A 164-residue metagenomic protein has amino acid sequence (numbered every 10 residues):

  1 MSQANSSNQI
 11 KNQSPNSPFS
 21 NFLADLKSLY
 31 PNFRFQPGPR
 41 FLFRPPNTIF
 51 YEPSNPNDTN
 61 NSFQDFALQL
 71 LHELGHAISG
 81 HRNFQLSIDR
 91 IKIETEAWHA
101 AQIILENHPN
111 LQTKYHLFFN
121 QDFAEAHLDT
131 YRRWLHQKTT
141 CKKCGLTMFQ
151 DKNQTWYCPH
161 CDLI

Functional and structural regions predicted by a protein language model:
N5-I10, D58-Q64, N107-I164: Long, well-structured alpha-helical subdomains associated with metal-dependent extracellular/ecto-lumenal hydrolases
Q9-N16, L23-Q64, A77-H81: Active-site scaffold of zinc-dependent metalloenzymes
K11, R40-R44, Q85-K92, R133: Anionic, Ser/Thr-rich low-complexity intrinsically disordered regions
S62, F66, D89-K92: Short alpha-helix boundary/capping segments
D65-L74: Short alpha-helical catalytic segment bearing the HExxH-like zincin motif of zinc-dependent metalloproteases
E73-R90: Catalytic Zn2+-binding segment of zinc metalloproteases
A77-G80, I104, Y131: TPR/TPR-like alpha-solenoid repeats
D89-F119: Post-HExxH zinc-binding segment in Zn-dependent metallohydrolases
